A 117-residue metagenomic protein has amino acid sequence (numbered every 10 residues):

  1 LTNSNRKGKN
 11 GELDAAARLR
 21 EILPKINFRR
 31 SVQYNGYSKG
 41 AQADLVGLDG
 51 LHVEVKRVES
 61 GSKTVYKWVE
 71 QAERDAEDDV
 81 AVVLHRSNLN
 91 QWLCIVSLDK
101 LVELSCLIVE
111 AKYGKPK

Functional and structural regions predicted by a protein language model:
L1-K117: Catalytic phosphate/metal-binding cores of nucleic-acid and nucleotide-processing enzymes, i.e., regions that mediate
